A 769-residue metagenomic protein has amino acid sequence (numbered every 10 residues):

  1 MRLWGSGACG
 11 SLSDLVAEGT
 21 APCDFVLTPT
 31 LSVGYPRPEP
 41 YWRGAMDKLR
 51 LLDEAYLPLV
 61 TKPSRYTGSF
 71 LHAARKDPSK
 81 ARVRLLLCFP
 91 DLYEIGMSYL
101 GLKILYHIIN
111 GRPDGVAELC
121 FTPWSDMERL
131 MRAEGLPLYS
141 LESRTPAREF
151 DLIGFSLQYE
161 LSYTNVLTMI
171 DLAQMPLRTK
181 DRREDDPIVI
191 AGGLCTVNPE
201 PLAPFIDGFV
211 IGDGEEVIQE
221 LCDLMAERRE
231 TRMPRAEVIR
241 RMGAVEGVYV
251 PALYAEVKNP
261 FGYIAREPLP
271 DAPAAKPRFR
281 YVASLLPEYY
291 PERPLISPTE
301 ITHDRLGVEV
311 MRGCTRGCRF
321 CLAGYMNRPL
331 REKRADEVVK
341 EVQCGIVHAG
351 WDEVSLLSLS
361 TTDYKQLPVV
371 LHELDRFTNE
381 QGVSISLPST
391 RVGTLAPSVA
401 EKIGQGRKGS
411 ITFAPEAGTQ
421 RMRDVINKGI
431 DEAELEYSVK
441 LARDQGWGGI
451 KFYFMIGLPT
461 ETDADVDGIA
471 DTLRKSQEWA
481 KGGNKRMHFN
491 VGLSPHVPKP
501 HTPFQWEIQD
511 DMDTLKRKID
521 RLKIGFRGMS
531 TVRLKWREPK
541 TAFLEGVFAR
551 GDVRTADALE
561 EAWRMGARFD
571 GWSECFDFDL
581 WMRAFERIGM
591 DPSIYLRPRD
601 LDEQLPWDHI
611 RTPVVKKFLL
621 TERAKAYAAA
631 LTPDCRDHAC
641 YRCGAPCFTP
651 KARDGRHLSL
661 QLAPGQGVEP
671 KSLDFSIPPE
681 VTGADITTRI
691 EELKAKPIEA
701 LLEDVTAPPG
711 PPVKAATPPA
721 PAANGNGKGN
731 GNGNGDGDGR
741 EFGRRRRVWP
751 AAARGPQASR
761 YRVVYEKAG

Functional and structural regions predicted by a protein language model:
G10-E18, P22: N-terminal amphipathic/hydrophobic targeting modules at extreme N-termini, encompassing cleavable Sec/SRP-type signal
Y41-R75, S79-A81, L85-L87, G528-G769: Radical SAM enzyme core and accessory elements
A55-L86, Y93-E94, P251, V257-G307 (+2 more regions): N-terminal [4Fe-4S]-dependent radical SAM core
L85-D91, I109, P294-L322, I346 (+3 more regions): N-terminal pre-triad scaffold of radical SAM enzymes
L87-C88, L161, C344-N490, S494 (+1 more regions): Conserved SAM/AdoMet-binding glycine-rich loop
T122-L269, P503-D552, E560-S573: Glycine-rich beta-alpha loop elements in corrinoid/cobalamin-binding modules across cobalamin-dependent enzymes
M242-Y249, L359-Y364, P388-T394, M455-G457 (+4 more regions): A glycine-rich phosphate-binding loop feature that marks nucleotide/adenosyl-phosphate handling sites
E300-D336, R642-R656: Canonical Radical SAM [4Fe-4S] cluster-binding loop centered on the CxxxCxxC motif and its immediate flanking residues
